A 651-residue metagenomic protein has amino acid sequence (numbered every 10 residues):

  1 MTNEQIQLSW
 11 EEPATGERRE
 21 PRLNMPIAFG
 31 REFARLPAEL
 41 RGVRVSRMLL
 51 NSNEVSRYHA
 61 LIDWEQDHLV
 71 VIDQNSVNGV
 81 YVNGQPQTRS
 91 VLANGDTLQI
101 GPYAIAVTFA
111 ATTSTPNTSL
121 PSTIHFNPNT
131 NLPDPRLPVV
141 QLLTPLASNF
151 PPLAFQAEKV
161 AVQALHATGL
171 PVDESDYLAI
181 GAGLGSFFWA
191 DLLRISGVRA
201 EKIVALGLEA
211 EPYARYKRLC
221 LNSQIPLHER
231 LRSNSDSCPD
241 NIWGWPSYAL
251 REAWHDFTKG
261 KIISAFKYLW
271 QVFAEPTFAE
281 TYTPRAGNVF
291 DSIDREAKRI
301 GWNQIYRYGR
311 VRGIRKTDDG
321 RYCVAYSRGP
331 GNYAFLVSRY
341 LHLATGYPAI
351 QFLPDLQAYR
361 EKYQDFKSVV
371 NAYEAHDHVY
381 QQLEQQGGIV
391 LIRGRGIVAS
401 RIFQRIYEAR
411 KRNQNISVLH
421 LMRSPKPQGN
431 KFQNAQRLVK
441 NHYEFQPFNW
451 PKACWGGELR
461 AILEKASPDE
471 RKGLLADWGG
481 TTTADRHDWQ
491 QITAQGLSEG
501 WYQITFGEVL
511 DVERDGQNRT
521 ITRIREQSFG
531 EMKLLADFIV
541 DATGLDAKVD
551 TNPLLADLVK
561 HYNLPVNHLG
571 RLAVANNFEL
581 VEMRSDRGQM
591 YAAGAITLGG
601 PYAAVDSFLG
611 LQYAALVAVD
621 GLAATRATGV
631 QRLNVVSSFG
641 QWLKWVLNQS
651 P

Functional and structural regions predicted by a protein language model:
M1-N53, D63, T112-T123: Intrinsically disordered, low-complexity acidic Ser/Thr-rich regulatory segments
A28, Q99, I105-A106, L343: Hydrophobic beta-strand signal
S52, T88-S90, Y333: Short, surface-exposed secondary-structure edge patches
H59-Q99: Forkhead-associated
I124-A210, E275-I397, R401-P651: Flavin (primarily FAD) cofactor-binding/catalytic cores of flavoenzymes
E209-S247, P427-Q446: Conserved N-terminal glycine-rich FAD pyrophosphate-binding loop of Rossmann-like flavoproteins
L231-P276, P451-D469: Flavin (FAD/FMN) cofactor-binding and adjacent substrate-gating region of FAD-dependent oxidoreductase domains
